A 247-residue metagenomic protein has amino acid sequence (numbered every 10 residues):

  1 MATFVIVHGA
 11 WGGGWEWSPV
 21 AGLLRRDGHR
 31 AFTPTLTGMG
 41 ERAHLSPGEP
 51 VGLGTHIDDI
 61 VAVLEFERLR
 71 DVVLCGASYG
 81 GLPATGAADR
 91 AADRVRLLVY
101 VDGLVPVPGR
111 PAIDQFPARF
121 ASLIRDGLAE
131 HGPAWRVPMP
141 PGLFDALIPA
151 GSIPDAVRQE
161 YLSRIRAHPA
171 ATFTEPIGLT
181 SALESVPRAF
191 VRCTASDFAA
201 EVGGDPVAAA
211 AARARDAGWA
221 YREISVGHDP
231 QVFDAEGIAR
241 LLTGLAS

Functional and structural regions predicted by a protein language model:
A2-A43, E65: Conserved HGGG/HGGXW glycine-rich cap/lid loop of the alpha/beta-hydrolase fold
P19, G86-R90: Active-site signature of alpha/beta-hydrolase-fold catalytic machinery across serine- and Asp/Cys-nucleophile hydrolases
R30-F32, L36-V73, D89-R90, A112-P117: Active-site loop/oxyanion-hole signature of alpha/beta-hydrolase fold enzymes
C75-G80, A84: Gly/Ala-rich beta-loop-alpha elbow adjacent to hydrolase catalytic centers
D89, V95, V99-P141, P206: Flexible "cap/lid" loop of the alpha/beta hydrolase fold
S163-A182, D205: Active-site nucleophile elbow and catalytic-triad environment of alpha/beta-hydrolase enzymes
F190-R192: Short beta-strand/loop motif that positions the catalytic acidic residue of the alpha/beta-hydrolase fold
A195-D234, G244-L245: Conserved loop-alpha-helix segment in the C-terminal half of the alpha/beta-hydrolase fold that carries the catalytic
